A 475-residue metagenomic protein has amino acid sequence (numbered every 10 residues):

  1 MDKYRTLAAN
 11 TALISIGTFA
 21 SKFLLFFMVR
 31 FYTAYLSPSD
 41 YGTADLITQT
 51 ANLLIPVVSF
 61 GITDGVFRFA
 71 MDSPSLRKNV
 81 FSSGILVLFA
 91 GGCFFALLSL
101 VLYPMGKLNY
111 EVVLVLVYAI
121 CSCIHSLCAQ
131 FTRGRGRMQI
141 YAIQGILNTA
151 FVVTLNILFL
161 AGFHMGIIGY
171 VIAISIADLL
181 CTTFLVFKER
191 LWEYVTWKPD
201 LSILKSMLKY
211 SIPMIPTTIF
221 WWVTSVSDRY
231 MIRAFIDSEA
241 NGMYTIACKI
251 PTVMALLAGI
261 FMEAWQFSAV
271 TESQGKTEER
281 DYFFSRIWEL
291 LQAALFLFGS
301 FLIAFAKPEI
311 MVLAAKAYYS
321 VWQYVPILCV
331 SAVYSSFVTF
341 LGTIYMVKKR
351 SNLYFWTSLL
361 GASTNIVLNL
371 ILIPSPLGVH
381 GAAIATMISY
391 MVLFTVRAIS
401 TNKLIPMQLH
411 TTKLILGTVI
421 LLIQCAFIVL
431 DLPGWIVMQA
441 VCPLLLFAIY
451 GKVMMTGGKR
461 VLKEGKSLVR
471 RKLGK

Functional and structural regions predicted by a protein language model:
M1-K3, V113, I167-A173, T183-S225 (+4 more regions): Interhelical loop/hinge segments that connect adjacent transmembrane helices in multipass membrane
K3-T63, N148-V153, K209-E239, P443-F447: Signature of the first transmembrane helix
F19, P56-V58, S82-L114, A258 (+2 more regions): Alpha-helical transmembrane segments of multi-pass membrane transport and lipid-handling proteins
L36-I47, D72-S83, C93-I120, G162-V171 (+2 more regions): Membrane-interface helix-capping segments at transmembrane helix termini in multi-pass transporters
V58-P74, P251-W288, G342-V347: Helix-loop junctions and terminal segments of transmembrane helices in multi-pass membrane transport/translocation
F69-S73, S122-G145, C329-L360, T401-I405: Membrane-interface junctions at transmembrane-helix termini in multi-pass inner-membrane proteins
Q144-L191, L359-V367, V379-S400, Q439-I449: Hydrophobic alpha-helical transmembrane segments
M407, A426-K475: Membrane-proximal transmembrane or re-entrant/amphipathic helices at the cytosolic face
